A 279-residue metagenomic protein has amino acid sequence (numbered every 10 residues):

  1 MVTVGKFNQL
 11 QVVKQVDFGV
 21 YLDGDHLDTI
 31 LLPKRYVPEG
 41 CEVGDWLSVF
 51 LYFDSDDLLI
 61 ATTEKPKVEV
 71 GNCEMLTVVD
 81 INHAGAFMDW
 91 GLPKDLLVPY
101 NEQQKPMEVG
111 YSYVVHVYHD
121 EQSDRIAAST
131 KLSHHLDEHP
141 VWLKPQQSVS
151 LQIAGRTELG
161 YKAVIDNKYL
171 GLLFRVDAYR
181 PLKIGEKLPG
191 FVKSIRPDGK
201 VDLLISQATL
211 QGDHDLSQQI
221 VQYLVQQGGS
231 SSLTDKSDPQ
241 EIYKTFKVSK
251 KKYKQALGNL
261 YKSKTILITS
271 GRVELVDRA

Functional and structural regions predicted by a protein language model:
M1-A279: Single-stranded RNA-binding regions, centering on S1/OB-family and related RNA-binding modules
